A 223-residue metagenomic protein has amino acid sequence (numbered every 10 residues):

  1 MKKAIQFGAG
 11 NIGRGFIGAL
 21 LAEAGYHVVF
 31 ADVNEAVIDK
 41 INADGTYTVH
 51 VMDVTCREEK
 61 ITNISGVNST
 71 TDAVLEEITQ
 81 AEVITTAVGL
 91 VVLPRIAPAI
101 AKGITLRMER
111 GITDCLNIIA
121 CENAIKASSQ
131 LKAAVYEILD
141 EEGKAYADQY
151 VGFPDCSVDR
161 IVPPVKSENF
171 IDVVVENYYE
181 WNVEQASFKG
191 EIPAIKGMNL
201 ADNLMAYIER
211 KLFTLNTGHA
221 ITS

Functional and structural regions predicted by a protein language model:
M1-I5, N11-S223: Substrate/ligand-engaging "lid" and interaction regions
